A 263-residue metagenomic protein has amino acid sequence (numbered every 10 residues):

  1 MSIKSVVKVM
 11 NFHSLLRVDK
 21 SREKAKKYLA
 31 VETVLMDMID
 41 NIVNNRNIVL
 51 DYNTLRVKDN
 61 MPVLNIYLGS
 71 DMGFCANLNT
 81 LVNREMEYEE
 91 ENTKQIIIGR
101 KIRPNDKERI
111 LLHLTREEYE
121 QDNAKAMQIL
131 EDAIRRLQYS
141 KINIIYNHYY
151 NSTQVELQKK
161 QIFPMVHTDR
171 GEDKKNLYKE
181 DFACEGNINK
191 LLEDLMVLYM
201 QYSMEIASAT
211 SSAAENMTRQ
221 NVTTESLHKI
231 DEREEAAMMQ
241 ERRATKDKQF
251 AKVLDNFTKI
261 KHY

Functional and structural regions predicted by a protein language model:
M1-Y263: C-terminal beta-strand-loop-alpha-helix "lid" module of Rossmann-like NAD(P)-dependent dehydrogenases
